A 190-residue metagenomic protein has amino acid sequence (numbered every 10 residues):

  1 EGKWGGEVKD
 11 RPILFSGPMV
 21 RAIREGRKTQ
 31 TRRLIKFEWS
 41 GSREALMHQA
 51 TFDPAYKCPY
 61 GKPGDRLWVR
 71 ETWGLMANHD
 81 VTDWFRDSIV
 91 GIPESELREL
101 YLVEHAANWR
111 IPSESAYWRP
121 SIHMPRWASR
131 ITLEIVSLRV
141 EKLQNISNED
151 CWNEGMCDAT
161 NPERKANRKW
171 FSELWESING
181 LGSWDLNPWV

Functional and structural regions predicted by a protein language model:
E1-V190: Secondary-structure transition motif
